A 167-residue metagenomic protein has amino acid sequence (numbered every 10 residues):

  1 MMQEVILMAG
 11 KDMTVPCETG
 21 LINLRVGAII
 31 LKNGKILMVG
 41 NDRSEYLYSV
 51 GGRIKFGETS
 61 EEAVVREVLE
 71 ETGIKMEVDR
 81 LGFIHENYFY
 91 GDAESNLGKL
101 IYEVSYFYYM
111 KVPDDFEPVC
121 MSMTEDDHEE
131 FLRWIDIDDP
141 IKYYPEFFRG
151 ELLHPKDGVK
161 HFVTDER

Functional and structural regions predicted by a protein language model:
M2-G27, G98: Acidic, metal-coordinating catalytic segment for phosphate/diphosphate chemistry, firing primarily on the Nudix
D12, D157-R167: Acidic/histidine-enriched, glycine/proline-rich intrinsically disordered or flexible terminal extensions
G20-I22, N96-V104, T124-E129: A generic structural micro-feature
A28, L81, Y106-M110: A structural signal for short, well-ordered beta-strand segments
K32-E71: Conserved Nudix-box catalytic region and its N-terminal flanking loop in Nudix hydrolases and closely related
K75-I84: A short coil-to-beta-strand element that immediately follows conserved catalytic motifs
Y88-V119: Active-site-adjacent beta-strand/loop module that shapes the phosphate/pyrophosphate-binding cleft
Y109, M121-H154: NUDIX/MutT-family hydrolases
